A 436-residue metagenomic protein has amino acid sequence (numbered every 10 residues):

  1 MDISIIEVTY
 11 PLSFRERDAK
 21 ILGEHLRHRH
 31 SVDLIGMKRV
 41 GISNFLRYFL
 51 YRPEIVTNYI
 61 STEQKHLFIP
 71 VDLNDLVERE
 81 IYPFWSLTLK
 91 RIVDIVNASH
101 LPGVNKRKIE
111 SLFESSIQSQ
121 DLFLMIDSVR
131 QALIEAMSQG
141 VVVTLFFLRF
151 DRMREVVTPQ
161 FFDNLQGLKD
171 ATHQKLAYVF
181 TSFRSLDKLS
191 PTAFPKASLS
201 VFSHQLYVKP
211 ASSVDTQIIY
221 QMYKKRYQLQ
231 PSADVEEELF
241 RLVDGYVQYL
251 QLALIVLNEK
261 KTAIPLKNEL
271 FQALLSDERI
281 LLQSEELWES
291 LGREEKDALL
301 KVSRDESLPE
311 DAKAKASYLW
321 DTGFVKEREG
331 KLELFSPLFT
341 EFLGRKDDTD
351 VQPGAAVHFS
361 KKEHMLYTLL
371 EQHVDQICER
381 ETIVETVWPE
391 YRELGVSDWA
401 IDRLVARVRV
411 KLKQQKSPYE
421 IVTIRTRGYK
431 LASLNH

Functional and structural regions predicted by a protein language model:
I3-S4, V141-T144, R154-L242, V256-K260 (+1 more regions): The catalytic "switch" region of P-loop NTPases
S4-E16: Dynamic helix-loop-helix/coil hinge segments at AAA+ ATPase domain boundaries and subdomain interfaces
R15-H25: Pre-Walker A adenine-sensing motif
E24, H28-R154, T158-P159, L176 (+1 more regions): P-loop NTPase nucleotide-binding core
S232-E236, R241-T322, H358: Winged-helix-like regulatory helical subdomains adjacent to P-loop NTPase cores
G292, F324-T349, L431: Short capping/hinge segments at domain boundaries that bridge a core fold to an adjacent linker or tail
V357, L366-R403, K413: Positively charged, aromatic-enriched patches within helix-turn-helix-type DNA-binding elements, predominantly
V357-F359, I401-H436: DNA-binding patch around the recognition helix
